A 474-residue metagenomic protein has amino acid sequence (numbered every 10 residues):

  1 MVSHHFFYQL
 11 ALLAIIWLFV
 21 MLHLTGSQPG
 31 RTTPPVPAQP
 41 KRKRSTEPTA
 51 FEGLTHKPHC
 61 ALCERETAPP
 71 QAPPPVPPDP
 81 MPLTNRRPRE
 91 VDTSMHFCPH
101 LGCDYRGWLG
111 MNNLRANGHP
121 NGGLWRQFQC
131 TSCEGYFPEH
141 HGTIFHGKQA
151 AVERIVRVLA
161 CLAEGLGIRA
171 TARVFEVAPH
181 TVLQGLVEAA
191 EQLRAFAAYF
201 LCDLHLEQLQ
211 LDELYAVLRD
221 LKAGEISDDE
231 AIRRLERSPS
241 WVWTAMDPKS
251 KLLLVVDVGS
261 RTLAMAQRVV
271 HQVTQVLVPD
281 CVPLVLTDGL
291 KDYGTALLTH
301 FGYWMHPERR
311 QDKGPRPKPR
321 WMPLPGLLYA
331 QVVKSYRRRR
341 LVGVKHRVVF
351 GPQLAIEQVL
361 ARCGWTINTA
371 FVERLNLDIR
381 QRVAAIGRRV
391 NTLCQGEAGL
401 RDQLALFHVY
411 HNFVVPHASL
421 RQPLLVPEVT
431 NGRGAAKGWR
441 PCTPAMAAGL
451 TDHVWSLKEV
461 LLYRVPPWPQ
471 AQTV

Functional and structural regions predicted by a protein language model:
M1-L10: Feature marks short, highly hydrophobic, charge-poor N-terminal signal-anchor/signal peptide-like helices that anchor
V2-S3, I15, E47-A50: N-terminal leader/targeting signatures
F6-F7, G26, R86: Generic early N-terminus positional signal peaking at residue ~5-7
Q9-L24: Terminal signal-anchor or tail-anchor transmembrane helices that tether membrane-associated enzymes to cellular
L18-V20, T33, F51-V474: Residue-level recognition of single "structural anchor" positions that define or cap local secondary structure
S27-R44: Short juxtamembrane segments adjacent to a transmembrane helix
